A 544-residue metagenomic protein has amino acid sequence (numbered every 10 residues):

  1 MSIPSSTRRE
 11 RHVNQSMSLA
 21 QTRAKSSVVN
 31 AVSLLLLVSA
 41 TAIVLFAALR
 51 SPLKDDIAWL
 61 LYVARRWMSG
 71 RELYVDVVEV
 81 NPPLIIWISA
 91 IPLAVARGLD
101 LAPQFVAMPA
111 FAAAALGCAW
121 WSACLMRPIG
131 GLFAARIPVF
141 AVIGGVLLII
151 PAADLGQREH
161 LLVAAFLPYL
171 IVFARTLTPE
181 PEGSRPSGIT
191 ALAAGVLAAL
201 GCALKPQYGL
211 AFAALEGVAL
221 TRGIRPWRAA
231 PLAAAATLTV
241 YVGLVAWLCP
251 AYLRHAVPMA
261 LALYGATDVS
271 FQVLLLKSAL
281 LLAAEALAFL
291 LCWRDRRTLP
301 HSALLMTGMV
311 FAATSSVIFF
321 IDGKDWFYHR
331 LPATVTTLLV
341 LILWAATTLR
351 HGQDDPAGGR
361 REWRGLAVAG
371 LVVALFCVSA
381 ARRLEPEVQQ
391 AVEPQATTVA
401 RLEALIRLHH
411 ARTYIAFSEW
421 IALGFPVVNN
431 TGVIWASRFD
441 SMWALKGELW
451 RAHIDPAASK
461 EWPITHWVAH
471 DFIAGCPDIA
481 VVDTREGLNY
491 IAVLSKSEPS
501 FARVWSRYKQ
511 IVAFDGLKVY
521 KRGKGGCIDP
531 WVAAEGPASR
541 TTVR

Functional and structural regions predicted by a protein language model:
Q15, A211-A235, L263, C292-L299 (+2 more regions): Perimembrane helix-loop-helix junctions
L37, W120, S278-S302, M309-S315 (+1 more regions): Hydrophobic, aromatic-rich transmembrane alpha-helices and their immediate juxtamembrane boundary segments
L61-R65, V77-L101, P109, G201: Short hydrophobic/aromatic helix or loop-helix immediately within or flanking a transmembrane segment in polytopic
V80, A213, A400-A457, A469-I491: Short periplasmic/luminal acceptor-recognition loop of GT-C membrane glycosyltransferases, typified by
P109-G131, P168: Transmembrane-helix motifs of polytopic, lipid-linked glycan transferases
L161-S184, I189-A198, T337-V340: Specific aromatic-rich, kink-prone transmembrane helix
A164-A165, L210-A211, G323-G359: Hydrophobic/aromatic-rich transmembrane helices and adjacent perimembrane loops
P186-P206, F212-V218, A236, A312-F320: Membrane-interface alpha helices of multi-pass inner-membrane proteins
